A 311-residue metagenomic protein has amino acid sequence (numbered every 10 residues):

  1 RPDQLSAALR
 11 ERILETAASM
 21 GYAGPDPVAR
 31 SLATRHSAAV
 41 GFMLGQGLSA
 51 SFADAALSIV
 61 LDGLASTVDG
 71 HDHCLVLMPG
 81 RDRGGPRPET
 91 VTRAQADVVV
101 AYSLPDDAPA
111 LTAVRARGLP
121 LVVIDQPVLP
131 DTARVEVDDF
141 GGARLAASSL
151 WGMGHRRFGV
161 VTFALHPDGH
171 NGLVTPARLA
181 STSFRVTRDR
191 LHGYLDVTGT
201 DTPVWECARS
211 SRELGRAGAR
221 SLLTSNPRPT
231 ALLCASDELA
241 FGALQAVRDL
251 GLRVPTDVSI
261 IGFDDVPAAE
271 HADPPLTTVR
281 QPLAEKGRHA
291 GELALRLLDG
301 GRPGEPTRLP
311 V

Functional and structural regions predicted by a protein language model:
R1-H36: N-terminal helix-turn-helix DNA-binding module of bacterial transcription factors
T16, G63-T67, A113, D189-V197 (+1 more regions): Alpha-helical structural signal in soluble globular domains
M20, R93, M153-H155, L222-R228: Glycine-rich phosphate-binding loop signature in dinucleotide/nucleotide-binding domains
R35, A39-G152: Alpha-helical recognition/docking segments in bacterial nutrient-uptake and carbohydrate-utilization systems
Q46-I59, P79-G85, V135-R144, V161-G218 (+4 more regions): Hinge/beta->alpha junction and helix N-cap segments in small-molecule ligand-binding domains
D107-T112, A116-G118, G152-H155, G159-P167 (+1 more regions): A charged, well-structured terminal subsegment
R156-R157, D201-T202, V254-I260: Short acidic capping loops at alpha-helix termini that bridge into adjacent secondary structure
R216, R220-V311: Flexible loop/turn connectors
